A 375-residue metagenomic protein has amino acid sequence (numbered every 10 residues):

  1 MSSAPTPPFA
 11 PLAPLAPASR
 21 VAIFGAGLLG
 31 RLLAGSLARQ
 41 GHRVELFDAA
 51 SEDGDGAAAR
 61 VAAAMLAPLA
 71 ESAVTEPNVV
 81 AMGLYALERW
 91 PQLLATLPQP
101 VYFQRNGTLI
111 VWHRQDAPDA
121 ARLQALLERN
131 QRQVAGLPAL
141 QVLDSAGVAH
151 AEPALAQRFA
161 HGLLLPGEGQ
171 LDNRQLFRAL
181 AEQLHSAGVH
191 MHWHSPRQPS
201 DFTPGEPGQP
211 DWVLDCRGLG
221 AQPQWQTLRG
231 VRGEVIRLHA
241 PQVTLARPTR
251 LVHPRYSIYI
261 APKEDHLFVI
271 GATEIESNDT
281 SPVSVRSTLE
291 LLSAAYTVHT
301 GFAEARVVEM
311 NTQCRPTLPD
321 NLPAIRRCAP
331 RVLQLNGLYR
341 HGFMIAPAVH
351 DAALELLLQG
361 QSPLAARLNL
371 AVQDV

Functional and structural regions predicted by a protein language model:
R20-E45: N-terminal Rossmann-like FAD-binding beta1-loop-alpha1 element of flavoenzymes
A22-F24, Q209-L219, H350: Short hydrophobic core segments
L32-Q40, M65-L66, V101-Q104, R217-P330: Active-site substrate-recognition segment that forms the wall of the catalytic cavity or substrate channel
R39-A59: Glycine-rich FAD pyrophosphate-binding loop
A63-G147, A151: Dinucleotide-binding Rossmann-like beta1-alpha1 core, especially the glycine-rich loop that anchors the ADP
Q99-H113, R129, G136-A181, T273-S277 (+1 more regions): Helix-loop-beta segment of a Rossmann-like dinucleotide-binding subdomain
G162-W212, C216: Helical element adjacent to the flavin cofactor pocket in flavoenzyme catalytic cores
A305-V375: C-terminal catalytic lobe of FAD-dependent flavoproteins
